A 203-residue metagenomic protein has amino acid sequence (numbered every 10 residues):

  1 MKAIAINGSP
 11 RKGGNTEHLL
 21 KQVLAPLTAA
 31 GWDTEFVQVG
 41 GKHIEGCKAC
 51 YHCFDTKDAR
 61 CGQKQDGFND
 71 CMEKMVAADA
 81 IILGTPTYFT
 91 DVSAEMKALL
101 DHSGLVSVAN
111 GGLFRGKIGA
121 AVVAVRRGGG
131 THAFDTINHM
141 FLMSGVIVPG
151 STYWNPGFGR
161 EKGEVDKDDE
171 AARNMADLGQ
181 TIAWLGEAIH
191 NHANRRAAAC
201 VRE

Functional and structural regions predicted by a protein language model:
M1, A29-A30, D70, I147-E203: Glycine-rich phosphate/pyrophosphate-binding loop and the adjoining helix
K2-W32: N-terminal beta1-alpha1 ligand-phosphate binding loop
Q38-E45, G111-L113, L142-G163: Mobile beta-alpha loop/short-helix "lid" or hinge segments that flank ligand
K42-M75: Cysteine-cluster motifs in flexible loop/terminal segments that predominantly coordinate metals
Y51-D55, D101, K167-D168: Short, hinge-like loop/turn segments at secondary-structure boundaries
G62-I147, Y153: Helix-loop-strand module that forms the ligand-binding subsite of alpha/beta enzymes
